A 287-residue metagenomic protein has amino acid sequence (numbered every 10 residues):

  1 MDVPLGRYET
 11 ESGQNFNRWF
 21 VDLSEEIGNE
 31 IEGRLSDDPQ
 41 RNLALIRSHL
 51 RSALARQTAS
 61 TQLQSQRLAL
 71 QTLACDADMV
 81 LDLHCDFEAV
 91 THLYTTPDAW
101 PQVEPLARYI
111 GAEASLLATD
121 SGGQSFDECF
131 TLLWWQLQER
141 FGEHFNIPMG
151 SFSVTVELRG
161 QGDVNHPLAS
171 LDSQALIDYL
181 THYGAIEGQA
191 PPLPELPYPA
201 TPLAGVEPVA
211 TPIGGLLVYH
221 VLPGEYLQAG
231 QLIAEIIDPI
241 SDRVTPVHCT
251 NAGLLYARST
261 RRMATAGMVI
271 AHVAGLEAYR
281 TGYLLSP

Functional and structural regions predicted by a protein language model:
M1-P287: Structured catalytic-domain cores with a bias toward divalent-metal coordination
